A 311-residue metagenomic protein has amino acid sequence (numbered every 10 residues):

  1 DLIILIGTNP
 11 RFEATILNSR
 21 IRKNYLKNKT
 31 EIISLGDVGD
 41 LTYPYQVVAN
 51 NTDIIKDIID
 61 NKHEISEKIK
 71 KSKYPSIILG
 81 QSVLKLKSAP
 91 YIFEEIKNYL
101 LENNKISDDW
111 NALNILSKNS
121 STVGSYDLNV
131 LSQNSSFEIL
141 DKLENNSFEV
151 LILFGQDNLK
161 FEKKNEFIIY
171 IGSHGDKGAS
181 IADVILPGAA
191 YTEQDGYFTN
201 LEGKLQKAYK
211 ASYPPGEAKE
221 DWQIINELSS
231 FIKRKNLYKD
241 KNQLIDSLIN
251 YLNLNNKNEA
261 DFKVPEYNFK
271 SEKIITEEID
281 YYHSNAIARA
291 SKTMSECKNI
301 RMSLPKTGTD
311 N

Functional and structural regions predicted by a protein language model:
D1-F262, T307-N311: Non-catalytic alpha/beta scaffold blocks inside enzyme catalytic domains
I245-N311: Long, low-complexity segments enriched in small/aliphatic residues
